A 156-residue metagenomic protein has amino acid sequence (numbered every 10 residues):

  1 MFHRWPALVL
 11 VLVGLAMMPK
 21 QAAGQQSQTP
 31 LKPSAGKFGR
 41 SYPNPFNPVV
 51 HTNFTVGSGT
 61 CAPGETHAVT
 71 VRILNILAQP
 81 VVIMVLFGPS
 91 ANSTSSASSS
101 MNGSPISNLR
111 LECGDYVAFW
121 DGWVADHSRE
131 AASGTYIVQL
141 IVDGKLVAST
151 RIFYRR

Functional and structural regions predicted by a protein language model:
F2-P33: Short, compositionally biased serine/threonine- and acidic-rich segments at solvent-exposed termini, linkers, or domain
Q21-Y42, T52, I83, R129 (+1 more regions): C-terminal tail/sorting-segment detector
Q26-Y42, F46-I73, V85-F87: Glycine-centered coil/turn sites that cap beta-strands in beta-rich domains
P45, S58, G122-D126, R156: Short, well-ordered turn and helix-capping elements at secondary-structure junctions
P45-N47, G64, L111-C113, A131-S133: Short coil/turn motifs at beta-sheet boundaries
V49-H51, A68, D115-V117, V147-S149: Intrinsic-disorder/low-complexity, polar/charged segments enriched in Ser/Thr/Lys/Arg/Asp/Glu/Gln
T70-R72, W120, V138: Generic short beta-strand
L77-A131, V142-G144: Glycine-centered tight-turn motifs at strand-turn-strand junctions
